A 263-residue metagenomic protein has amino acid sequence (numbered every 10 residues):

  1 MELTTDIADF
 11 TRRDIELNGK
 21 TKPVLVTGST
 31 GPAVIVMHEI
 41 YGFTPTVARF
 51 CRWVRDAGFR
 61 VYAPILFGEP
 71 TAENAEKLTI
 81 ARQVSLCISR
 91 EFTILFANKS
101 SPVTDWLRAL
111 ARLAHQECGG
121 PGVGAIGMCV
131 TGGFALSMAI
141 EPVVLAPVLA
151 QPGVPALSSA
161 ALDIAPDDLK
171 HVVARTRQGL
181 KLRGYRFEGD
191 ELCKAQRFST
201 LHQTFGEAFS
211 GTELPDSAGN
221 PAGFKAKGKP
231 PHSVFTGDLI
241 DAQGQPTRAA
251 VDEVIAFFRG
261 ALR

Functional and structural regions predicted by a protein language model:
M1-I7, T27, D56, T236 (+1 more regions): N-terminal targeting or regulatory segments adjacent to alpha/beta-hydrolase or S9 domains
D6-G122: Serine-hydrolase catalytic machinery in alpha/beta-hydrolase-like enzymes
R55, A139, H202: Gly/Ala-rich phosphate-binding loop of Rossmann-like dinucleotide-binding domains, activating on the conserved
Y62-P64, A150, Y185: The conserved SAM/SAH-binding core of class I Rossmann-like methyltransferase domains, concentrating on the hydrophobic
L78-Q83, A165-D167, P230: Short, hinge-like loop/turn segments at secondary-structure boundaries
R108-I164: Primarily recognizes the serine-hydrolase "nucleophile elbow" in alpha/beta-hydrolase and SGNH/GDSL folds
P155-S217: The feature captures the conserved acid-bearing segment of alpha/beta-hydrolase catalytic domains
A208-R263: C-terminal catalytic histidine-bearing segment of alpha/beta-hydrolase fold enzymes
